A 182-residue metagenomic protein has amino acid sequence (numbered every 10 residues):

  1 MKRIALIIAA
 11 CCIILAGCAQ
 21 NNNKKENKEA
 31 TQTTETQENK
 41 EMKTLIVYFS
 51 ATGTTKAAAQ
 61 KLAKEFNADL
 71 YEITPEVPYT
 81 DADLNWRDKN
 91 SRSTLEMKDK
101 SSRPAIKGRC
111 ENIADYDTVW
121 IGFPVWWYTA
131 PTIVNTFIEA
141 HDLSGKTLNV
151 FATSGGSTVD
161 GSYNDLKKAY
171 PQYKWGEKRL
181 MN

Functional and structural regions predicted by a protein language model:
M1-I4: Positively charged n-region of N-terminal signal peptides that target proteins for export
I14-G17: C-terminal motif of bacterial Sec signal peptides marking the signal peptidase cleavage site
A19-D117, I121, Y128-A130, N135 (+1 more regions): N-terminal beta1-alpha1-beta2 submodule of the flavodoxin-like/Rossmannoid cofactor-binding fold
L45-F49, I121-P124, V150-G156, E177: Second-shell loop/turn segments in exported
I113-A114, E139-G145, Y170-Q172: Short, conserved loop/helix-junction motifs that constitute active-site signature segments in enzyme catalytic cores
D117-V119, S144-N149, W175: Short, surface-exposed connector motifs at secondary-structure boundaries
V125-Y128, L143, G155-T158: Short Gly/Pro-enriched loop/turn and capping motifs at secondary-structure junctions
N149-N182: Short, glycine-/small-residue-rich phosphate/pyrophosphate-handling segment
